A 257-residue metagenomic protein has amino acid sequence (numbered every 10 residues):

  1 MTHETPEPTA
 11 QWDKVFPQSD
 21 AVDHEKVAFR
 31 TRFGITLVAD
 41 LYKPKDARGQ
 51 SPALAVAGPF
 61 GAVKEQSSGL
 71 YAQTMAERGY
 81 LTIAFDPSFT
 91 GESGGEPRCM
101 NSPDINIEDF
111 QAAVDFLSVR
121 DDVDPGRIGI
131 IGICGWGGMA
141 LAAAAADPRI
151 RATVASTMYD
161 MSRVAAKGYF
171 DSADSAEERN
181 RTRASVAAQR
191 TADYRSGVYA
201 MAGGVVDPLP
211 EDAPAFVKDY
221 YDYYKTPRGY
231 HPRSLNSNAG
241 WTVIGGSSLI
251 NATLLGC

Functional and structural regions predicted by a protein language model:
H3-G49: N-terminal cap/lid segment of alpha/beta-hydrolase-fold proteins
Q50-P59: Short beta-strand element of the alpha/beta-hydrolase
G61-Q73, P87: The serine-hydrolase catalytic nucleophile loop
T74-G94: Conserved alpha/beta-hydrolase
M100-D121: Alpha/beta-hydrolase active-site loop
D122-C134: Alpha/beta-hydrolase fold nucleophile elbow
L141-Y223: Alpha/beta-hydrolase-fold enzymes
T242-C257: Conserved serine/cysteine hydrolase catalytic core
